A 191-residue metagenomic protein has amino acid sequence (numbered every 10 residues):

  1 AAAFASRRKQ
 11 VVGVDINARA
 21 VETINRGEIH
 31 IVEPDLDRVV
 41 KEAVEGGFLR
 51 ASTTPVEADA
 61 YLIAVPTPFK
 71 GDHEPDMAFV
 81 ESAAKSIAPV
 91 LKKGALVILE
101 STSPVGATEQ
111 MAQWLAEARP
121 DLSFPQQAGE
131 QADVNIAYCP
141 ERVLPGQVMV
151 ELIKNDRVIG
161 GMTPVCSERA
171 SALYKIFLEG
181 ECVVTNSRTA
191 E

Functional and structural regions predicted by a protein language model:
A1-G27: NAD(P)+-binding Rossmann beta1-loop-alpha1 motif at the extreme N-terminus of oxidoreductases
R8-V11, L49, A132: A generic structural motif
R26-A43: Short, conserved SAM-binding/catalytic segment of Class I S-adenosyl-L-methionine-dependent methyltransferases
E45-A58: Short acidic low-complexity segments
A60-L62: N-terminal Rossmann-like NAD(P) cofactor-binding module of classical short-chain dehydrogenase/reductase
V65-T67, T102, T163: Short glycine-/small-residue-rich Rossmann-like dinucleotide-binding loops
F69-R142: Rossmann-like NAD(P)(H) cofactor-binding subdomain of soluble oxidoreductases
W114-Y138, V143-E191: Internal alpha-helical scaffold of NAD(P)-dependent oxidoreductase catalytic cores
